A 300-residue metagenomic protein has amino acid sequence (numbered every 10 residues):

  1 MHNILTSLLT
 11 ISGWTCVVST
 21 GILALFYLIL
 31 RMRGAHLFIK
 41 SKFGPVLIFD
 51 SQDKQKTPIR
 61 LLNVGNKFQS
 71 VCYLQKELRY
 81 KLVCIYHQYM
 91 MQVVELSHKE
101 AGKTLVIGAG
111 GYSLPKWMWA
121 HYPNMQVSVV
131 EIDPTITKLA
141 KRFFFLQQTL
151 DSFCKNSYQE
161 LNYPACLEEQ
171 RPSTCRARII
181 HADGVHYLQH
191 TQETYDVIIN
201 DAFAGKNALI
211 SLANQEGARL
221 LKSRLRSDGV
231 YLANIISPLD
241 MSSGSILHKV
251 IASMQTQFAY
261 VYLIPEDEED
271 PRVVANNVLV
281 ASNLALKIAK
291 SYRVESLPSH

Functional and structural regions predicted by a protein language model:
M1-L8: Short, strongly hydrophobic alpha-helical membrane anchors
S12, S19, L23-Y122, D133-F143 (+4 more regions): Class I S-adenosylmethionine
K54, K67, V185, D267-E269 (+1 more regions): Short, solvent-exposed coil/turn elements at secondary-structure transition points
K67-V71, K76, F203-K206, I236-L239: A short, flexible beta-alpha/helix-coil linker loop
K81-L232, D240-L247, I251, Q255 (+1 more regions): The AdoMet/dcAdoMet-binding core of the Class I SAM-like
S245-H300: Class I S-adenosyl-L-methionine
